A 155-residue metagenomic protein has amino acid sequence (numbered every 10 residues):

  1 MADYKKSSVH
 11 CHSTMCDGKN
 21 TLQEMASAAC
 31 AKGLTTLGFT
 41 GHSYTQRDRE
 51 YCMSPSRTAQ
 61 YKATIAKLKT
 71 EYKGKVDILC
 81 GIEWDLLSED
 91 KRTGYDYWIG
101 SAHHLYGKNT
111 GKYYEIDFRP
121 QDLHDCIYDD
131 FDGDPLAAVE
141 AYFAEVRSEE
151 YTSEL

Functional and structural regions predicted by a protein language model:
M1-L86, E149-E150: An N-terminally biased module of ancient metal coordination in phosphate/nucleic-acid-related enzymes
Y51, P55-S153: Extended substrate/RNA-proximal surfaces in nucleic-acid metabolism proteins
